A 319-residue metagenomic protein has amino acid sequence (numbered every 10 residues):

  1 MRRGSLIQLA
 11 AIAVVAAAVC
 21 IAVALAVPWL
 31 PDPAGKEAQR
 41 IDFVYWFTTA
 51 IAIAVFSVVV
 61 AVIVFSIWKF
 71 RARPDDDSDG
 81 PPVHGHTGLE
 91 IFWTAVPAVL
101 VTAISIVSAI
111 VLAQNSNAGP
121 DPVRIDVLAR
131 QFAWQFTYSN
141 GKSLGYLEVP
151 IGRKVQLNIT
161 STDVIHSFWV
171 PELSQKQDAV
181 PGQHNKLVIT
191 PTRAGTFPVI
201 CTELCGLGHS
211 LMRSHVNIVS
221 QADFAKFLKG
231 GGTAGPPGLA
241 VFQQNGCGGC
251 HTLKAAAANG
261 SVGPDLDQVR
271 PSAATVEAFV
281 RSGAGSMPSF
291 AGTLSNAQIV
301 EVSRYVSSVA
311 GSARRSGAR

Functional and structural regions predicted by a protein language model:
R2-G4, A22-W46, V59-V62, I67-P237: Non-transmembrane, membrane-proximal soluble domains of secreted or membrane proteins
L9-L25: Hydrophobic core of alpha-helical transmembrane segments in multi-pass integral membrane proteins
A52: Globin-like tetrapyrrole-binding proteins
G141-S143, Q221-Q243, V262, T275 (+1 more regions): Electrostatic cytochrome c docking/interface patches
F197, F242-Q243, F290, Y305: Conserved hydrophobic/aromatic "anchor" residues that stabilize well-ordered secondary structure elements
L207, A256-N259: Short, non-ligating residues that shape and space the ligands of small metal-coordination modules and catalytic
M212, N259-Q268, F279-R319: Axial heme c-ligation environment in periplasmic c-type cytochrome domains
T233-K254, Q268, T275-S282: Sequence/structural segment immediately N-terminal to covalent heme-attachment motifs in c-type and related
